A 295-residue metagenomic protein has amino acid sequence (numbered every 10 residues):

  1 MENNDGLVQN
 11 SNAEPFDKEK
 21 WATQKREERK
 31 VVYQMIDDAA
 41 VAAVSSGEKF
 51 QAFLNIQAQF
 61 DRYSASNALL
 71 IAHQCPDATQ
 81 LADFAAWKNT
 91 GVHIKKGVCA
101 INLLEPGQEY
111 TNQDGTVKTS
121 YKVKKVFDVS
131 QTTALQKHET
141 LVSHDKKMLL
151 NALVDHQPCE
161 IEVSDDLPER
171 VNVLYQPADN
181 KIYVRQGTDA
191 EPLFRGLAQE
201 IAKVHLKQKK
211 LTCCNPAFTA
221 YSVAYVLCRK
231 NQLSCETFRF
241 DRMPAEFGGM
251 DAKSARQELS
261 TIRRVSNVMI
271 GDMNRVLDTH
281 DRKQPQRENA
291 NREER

Functional and structural regions predicted by a protein language model:
M1-R295: N-terminal accessory/interface modules of nucleic-acid-binding and processing proteins
